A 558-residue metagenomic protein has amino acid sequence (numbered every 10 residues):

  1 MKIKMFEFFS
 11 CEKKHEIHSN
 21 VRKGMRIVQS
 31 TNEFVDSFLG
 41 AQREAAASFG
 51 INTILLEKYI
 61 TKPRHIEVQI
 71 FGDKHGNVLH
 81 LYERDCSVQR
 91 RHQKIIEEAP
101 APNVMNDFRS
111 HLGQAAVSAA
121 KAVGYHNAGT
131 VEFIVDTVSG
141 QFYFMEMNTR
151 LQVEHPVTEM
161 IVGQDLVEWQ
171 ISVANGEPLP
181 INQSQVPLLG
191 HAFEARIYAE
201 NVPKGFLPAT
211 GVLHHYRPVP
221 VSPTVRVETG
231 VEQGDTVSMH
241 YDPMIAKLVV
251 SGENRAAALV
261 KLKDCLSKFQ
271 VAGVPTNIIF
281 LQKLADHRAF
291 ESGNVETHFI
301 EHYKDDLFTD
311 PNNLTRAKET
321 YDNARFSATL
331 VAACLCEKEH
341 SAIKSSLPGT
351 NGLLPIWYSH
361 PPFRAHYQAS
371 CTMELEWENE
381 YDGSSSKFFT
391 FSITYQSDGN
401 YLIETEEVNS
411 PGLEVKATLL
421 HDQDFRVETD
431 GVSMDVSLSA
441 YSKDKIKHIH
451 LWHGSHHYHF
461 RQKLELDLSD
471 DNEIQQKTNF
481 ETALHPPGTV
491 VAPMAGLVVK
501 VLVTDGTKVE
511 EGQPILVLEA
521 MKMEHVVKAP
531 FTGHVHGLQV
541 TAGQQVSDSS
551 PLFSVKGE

Functional and structural regions predicted by a protein language model:
E16-S19, K23-K261: Internal nucleotide-binding/catalytic subdomain
A116, P156-P411, P514, D548-S554: Catalytic cores of soluble metabolic enzymes centered on carboxylation/carboxyl-transfer
D165, S397-G399, V408-D435: Conserved nucleotide-binding/hydrolysis modules and their immediate coupling elements across P-loop/ASCE NTPase motors
I181-L189, K304, H459-A492: Long, charged amphipathic helices and adjacent flexible linkers at domain junctions
E194, K204, D430-S469: Structured, non-catalytic alpha/beta "coupling" segments that mediate domain-domain communication and provide generic
N479-E558: Structured functional modules or segments
